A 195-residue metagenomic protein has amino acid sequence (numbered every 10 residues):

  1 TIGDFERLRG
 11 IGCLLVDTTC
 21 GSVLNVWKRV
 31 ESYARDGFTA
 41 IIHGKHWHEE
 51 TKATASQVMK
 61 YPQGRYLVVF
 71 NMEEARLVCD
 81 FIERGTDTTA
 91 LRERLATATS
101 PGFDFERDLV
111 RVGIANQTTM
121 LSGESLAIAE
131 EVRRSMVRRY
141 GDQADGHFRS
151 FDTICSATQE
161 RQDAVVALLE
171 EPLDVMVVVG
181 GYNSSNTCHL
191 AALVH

Functional and structural regions predicted by a protein language model:
T1-H195: The feature marks the mature, well-folded catalytic cores of soluble enzymes
